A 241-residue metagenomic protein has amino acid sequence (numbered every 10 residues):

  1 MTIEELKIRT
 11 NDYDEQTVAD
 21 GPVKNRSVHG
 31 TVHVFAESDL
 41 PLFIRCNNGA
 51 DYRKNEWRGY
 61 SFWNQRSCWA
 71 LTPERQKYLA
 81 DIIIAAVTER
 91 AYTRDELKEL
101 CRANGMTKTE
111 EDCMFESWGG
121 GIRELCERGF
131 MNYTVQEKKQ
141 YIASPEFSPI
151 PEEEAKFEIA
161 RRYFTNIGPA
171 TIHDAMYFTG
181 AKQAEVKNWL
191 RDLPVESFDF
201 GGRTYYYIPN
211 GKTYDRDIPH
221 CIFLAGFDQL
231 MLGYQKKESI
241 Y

Functional and structural regions predicted by a protein language model:
M1-L100, M106-T107: Phosphate-backbone binding and catalysis cores of DNA-processing enzymes
A19-V32, C126-Q136, P194-G201: A short, conserved structural fragment
H33-V34, K138-S144, R203-P209: Minor-groove-contacting beta-hairpin "wing" of winged helix-turn-helix DNA-binding domains
F43-G59, P145-G168, P219-L232: Short, amphipathic alpha-helical interaction segments positioned at domain boundaries
T88, Y92, R161, H173 (+1 more regions): Long, charge-rich, low-complexity alpha-helical segments
E111-V186: Loop-centered beta-sheet repeat module
T165-Y214: Anionic-ligand-binding alpha/beta catalytic cores of soluble enzymes and soluble regulatory domains that recognize
V195-Y241: Non-catalytic regulatory appendages
